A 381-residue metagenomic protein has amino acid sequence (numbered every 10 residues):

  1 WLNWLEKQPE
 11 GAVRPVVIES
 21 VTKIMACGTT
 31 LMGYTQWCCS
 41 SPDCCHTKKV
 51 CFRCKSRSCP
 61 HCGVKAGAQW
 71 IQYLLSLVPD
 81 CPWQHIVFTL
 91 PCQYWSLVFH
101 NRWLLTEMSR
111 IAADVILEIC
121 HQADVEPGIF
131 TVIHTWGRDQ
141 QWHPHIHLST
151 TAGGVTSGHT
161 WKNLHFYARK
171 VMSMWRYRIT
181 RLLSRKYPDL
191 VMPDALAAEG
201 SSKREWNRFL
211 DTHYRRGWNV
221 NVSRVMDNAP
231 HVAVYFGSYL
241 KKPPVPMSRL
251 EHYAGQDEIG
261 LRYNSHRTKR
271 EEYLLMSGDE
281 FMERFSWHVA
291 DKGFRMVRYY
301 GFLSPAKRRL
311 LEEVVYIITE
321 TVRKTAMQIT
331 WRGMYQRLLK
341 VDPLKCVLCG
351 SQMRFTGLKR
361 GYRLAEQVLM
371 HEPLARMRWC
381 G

Functional and structural regions predicted by a protein language model:
W1-G381: Beta->alpha loop/short-helix hinge microenvironment recognizer with preference for catalytic Tyr/His contexts
